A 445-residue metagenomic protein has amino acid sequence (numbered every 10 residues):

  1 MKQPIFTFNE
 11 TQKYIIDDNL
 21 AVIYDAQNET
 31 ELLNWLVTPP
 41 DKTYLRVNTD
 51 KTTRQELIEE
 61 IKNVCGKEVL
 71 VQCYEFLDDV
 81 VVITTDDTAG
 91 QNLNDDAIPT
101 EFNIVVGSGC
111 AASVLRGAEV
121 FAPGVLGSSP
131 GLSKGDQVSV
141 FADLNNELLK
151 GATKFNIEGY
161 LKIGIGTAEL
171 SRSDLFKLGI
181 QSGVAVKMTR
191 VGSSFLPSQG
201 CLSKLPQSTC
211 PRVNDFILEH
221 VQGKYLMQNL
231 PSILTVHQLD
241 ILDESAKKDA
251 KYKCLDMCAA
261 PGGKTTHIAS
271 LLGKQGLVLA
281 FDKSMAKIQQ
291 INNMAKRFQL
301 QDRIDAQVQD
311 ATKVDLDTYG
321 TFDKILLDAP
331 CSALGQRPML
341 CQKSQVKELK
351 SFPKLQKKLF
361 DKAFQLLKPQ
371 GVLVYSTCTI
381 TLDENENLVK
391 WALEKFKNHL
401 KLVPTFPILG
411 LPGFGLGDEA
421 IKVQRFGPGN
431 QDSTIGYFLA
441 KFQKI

Functional and structural regions predicted by a protein language model:
K2-K253, M257-A260, H267-L271, M285 (+3 more regions): Glycine-rich nucleotide cofactor-binding entry segment
Y74-F76, I83, R212, A311-S332 (+2 more regions): C-terminal catalytic and target-recognition region of SAM-dependent MTase-like enzymes, primarily methyltransferases
G135, L277-D282: Conserved SAM-binding motif I beta-strand of class I
F141, L255-M257, F281, Q307 (+1 more regions): The conserved SAM/SAH-binding core of class I Rossmann-like methyltransferase domains, concentrating on the hydrophobic
C258-G263, L327, C331: Class I SAM-dependent methyltransferase "Motif I" SAM/SAH-binding loop
L272-G273, L300, L367-P369: Helix-to-beta-strand junctions that scaffold the AdoMet/dcAdoMet cofactor pocket in Class I SAM-dependent enzymes
F281-G320: S-adenosyl-L-methionine
K283-Q290, Q342-K368: Glycine-rich S-adenosyl-L-methionine
